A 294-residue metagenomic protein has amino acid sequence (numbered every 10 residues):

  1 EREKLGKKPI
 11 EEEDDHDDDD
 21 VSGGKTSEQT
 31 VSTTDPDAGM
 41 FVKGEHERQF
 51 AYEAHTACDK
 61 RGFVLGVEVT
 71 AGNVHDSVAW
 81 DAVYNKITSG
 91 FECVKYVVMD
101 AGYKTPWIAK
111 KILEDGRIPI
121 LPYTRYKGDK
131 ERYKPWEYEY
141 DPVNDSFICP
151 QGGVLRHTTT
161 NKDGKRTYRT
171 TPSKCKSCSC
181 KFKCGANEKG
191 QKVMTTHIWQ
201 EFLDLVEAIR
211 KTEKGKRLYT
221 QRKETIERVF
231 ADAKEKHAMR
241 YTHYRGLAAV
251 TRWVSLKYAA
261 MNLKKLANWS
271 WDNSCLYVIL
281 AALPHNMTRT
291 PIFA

Functional and structural regions predicted by a protein language model:
E1-A294: Anion-binding and metal-coordination hotspots
